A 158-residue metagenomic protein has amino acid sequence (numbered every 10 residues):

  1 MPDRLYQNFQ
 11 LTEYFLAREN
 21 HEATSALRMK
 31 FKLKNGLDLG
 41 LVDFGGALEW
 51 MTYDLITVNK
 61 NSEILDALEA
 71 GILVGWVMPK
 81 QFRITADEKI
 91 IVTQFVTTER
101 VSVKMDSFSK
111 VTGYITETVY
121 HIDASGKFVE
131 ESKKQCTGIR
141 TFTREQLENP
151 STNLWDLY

Functional and structural regions predicted by a protein language model:
M1, A47-M51, F108-I115: Short, solvent-exposed loop/turn segments at conserved positions within beta-propeller repeat blades
M1-N35, T143-Y158: Terminal domain-start segments
N8-L11, H21-A26, M51-T52, V58-E63 (+1 more regions): A generic short-segment signal for beta-strand/edge and adjacent turn/coil regions
L16-N20, G40-D43, P79, I84: Phosphate-binding glycine-rich loops and adjacent basic patches that engage nucleotide phosphates, nucleic-acid
A17-E22, L33-G36, A70-G71, E99-R100 (+1 more regions): A short linear-motif detector with a strong N-terminal bias
T24-L33, L55-T57, P79-T85, Y120: Short, exposed beta-strand/loop patches in secreted or surface proteins that constitute
K32-G71: Mid-length scaffold segments of soluble, non-membrane domains
D66-C136, F142-L147, D156: Short aromatic loop motif centered on NTY/YTY
